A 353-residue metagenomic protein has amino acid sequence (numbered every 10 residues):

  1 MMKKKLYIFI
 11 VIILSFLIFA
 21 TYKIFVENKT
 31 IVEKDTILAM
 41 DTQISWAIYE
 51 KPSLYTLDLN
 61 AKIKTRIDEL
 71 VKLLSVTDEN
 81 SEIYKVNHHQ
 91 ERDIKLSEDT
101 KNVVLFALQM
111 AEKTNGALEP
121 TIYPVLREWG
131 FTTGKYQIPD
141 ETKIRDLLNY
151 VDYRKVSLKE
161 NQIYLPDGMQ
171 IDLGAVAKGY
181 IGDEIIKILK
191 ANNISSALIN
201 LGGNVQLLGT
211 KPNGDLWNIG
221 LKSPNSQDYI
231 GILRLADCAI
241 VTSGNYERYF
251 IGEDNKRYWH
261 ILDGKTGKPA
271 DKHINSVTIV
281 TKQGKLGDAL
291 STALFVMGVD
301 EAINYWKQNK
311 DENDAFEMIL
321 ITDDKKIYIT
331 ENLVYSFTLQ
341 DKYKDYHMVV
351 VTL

Functional and structural regions predicted by a protein language model:
M2-L353: Mature catalytic core of soluble alpha/beta enzymes
